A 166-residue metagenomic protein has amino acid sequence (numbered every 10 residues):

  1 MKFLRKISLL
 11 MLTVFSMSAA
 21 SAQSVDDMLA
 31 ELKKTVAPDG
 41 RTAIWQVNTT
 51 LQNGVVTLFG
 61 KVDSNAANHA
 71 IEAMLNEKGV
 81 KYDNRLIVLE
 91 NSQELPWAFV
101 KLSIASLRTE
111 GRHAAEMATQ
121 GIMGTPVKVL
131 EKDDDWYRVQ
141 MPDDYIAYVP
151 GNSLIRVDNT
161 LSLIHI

Functional and structural regions predicted by a protein language model:
M1-S24: Bacterial Sec-dependent N-terminal signal peptides
S24-Q52, M117: Gly/Ser-centered flexible loop/linker motifs
W45-E72, D135-W136: Short glycine/threonine-rich beta-strand-turn micro-motifs
A70-N91, Y145-S162: Short, structured interface segments
S103-R112: Short, structured beta-strand/loop micro-motifs enriched in basic residues and often containing a Trp
G111-M123: SH3/SH3-like (including bacterial SH3b) beta-barrel domains that bind proline-rich motifs or cell-wall ligands
G121, T125-P150: SH3/SH3-like beta-barrel superfamily modules
I164-I166: Conserved small/polar residues in nucleotide/adenosyl-binding loops
